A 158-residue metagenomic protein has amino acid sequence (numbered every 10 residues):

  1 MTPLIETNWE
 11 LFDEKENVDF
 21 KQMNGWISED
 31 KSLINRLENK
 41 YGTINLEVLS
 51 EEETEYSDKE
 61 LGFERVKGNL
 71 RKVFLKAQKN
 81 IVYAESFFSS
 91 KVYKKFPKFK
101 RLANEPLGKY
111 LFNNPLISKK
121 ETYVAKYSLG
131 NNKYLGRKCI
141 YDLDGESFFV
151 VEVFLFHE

Functional and structural regions predicted by a protein language model:
M1-L129, L143-E158: N-terminal domain-onset segments
Y134: Conserved, well-structured functional cores that handle cations and Mg-NTP chemistry
